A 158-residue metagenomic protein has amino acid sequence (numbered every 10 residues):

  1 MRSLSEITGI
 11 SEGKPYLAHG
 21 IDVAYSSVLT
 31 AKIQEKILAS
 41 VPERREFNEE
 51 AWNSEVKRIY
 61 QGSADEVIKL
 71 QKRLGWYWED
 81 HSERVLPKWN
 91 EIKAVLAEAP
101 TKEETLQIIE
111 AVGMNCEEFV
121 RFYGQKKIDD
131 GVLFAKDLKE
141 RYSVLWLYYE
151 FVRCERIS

Functional and structural regions predicted by a protein language model:
M1-S40: Acidic catalytic cores of enzymes that act on phosphate-bearing nucleotides/polynucleotides
S40-S158: C-terminal charged capping/lid subdomain of soluble metabolic enzymes
